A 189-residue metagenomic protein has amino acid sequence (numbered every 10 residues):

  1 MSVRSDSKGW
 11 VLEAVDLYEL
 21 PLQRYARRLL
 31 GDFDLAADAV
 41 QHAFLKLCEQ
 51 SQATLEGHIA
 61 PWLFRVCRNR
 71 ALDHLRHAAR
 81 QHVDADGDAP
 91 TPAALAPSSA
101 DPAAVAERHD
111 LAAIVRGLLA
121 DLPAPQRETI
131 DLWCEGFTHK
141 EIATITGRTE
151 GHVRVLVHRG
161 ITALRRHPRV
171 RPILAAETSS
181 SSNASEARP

Functional and structural regions predicted by a protein language model:
M1-R24, R28, D34-A37, C48 (+1 more regions): A short, charge-rich alpha-helical start-of-domain segment used by transcription regulators
L17-E19, L29, D131-T138: Short helix-capping/turn signature of helix-turn-helix
E19, R27, Q41-L45, G57-R80 (+1 more regions): Σ70-family region 2.3-2.4 aromatic/basic alpha-helix that recognizes the −10 promoter and nucleates DNA melting
A43, V66, T129-I130, I142-A143 (+1 more regions): Hydrophobic positions on the alpha-helical face of helix-turn-helix-like DNA-binding modules
R65-D86, L95, R108, R166: Arg/Lys-rich amphipathic alpha helix in sigma70-family domain 2
Q81-R108, T138, T178-A187: Internal acidic/polar
A120, A124-R127, E135-H152: Helix-turn-helix DNA-binding module
T146-I173: DNA-recognition helix of helix-turn-helix
